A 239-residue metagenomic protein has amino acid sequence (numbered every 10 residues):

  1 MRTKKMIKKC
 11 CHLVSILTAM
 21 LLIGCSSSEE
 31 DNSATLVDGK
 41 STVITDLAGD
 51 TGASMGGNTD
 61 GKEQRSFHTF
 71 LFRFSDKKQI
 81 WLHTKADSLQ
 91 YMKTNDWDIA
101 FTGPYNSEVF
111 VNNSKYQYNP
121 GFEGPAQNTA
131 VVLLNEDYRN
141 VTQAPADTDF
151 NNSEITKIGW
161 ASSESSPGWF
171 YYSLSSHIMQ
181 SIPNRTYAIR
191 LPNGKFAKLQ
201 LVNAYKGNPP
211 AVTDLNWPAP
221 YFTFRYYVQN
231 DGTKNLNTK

Functional and structural regions predicted by a protein language model:
R2-V14: Bacterial N-terminal signal peptides that target proteins for export
V14-S15, E29: Extracellular/secretory pathway and lumenal proteins
L21-G24: C-terminal motif of bacterial Sec signal peptides marking the signal peptidase cleavage site
S28-K239: Surface-exposed, beta-sheet-biased, low-hydrophobicity segments with strongly acidic/polar composition
